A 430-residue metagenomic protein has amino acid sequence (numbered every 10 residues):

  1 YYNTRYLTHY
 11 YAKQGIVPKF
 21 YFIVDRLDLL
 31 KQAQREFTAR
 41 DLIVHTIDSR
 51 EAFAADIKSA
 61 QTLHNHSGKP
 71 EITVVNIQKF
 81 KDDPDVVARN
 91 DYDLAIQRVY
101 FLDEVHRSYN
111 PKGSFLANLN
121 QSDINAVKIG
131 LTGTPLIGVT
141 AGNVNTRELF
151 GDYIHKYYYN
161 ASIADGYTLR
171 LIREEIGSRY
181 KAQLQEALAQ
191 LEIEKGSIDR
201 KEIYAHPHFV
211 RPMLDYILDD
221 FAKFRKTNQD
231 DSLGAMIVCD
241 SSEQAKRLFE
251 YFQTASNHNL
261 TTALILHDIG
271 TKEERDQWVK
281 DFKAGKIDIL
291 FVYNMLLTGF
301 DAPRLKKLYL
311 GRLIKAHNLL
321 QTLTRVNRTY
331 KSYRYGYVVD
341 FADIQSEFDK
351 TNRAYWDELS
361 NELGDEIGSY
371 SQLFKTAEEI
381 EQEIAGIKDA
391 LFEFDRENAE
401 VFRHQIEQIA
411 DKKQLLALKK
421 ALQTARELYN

Functional and structural regions predicted by a protein language model:
Y2-A33: Conserved SF1/SF2 helicase motif Ia
A33, D83-V87, V105-L116, A141 (+1 more regions): Conserved ATPase-coupling elements of RecA-like P-loop NTPase cores
T38-D85: Inter-Walker segment of RecA-like/P-loop motor cores
G68-E71, K201-V292: Conserved C-terminal RecA-like helicase domain
I72, K79, V99-Y100, V105-H106 (+1 more regions): Conserved RecA-like P-loop NTPase helicase motor core
D91-I129: SF2 helicase catalytic motif II
T140-S232, F249, D389: Interdomain helical connector at the RecA1-RecA2 junction of SF1/SF2 helicase-like NTPases
Y330-N430: Long, hydrophobic alpha-helical segments
